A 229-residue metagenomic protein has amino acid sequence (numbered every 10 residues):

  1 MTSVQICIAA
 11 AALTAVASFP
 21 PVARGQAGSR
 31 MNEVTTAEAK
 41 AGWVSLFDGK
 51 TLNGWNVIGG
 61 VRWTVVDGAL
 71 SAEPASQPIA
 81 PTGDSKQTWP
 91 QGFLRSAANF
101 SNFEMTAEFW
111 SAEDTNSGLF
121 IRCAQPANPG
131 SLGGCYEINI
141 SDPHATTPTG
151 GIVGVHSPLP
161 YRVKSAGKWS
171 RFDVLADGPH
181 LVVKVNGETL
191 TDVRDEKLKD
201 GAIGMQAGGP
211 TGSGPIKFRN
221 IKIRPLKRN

Functional and structural regions predicted by a protein language model:
M1-A9: Bacterial N-terminal signal peptides that target proteins for export
S3-V4, A15, T36: N-terminal compositionally biased, intrinsically disordered segments and leader/signal-like regions
A11-P21: Hydrophobic h-region of N-terminal signal peptides that target proteins for export in Gram-negative bacteria
F19-N229: Carbohydrate-interacting regions of secretory-pathway proteins
